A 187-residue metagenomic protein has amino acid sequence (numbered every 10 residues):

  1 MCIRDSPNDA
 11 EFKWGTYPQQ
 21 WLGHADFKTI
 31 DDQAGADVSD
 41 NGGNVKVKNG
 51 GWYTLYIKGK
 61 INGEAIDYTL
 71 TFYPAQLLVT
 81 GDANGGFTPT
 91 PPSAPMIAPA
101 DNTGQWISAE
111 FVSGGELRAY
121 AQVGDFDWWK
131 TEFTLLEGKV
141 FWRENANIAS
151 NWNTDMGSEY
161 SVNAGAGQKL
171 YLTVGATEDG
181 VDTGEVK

Functional and structural regions predicted by a protein language model:
R4-K187: Insoluble glucan recognition modules
